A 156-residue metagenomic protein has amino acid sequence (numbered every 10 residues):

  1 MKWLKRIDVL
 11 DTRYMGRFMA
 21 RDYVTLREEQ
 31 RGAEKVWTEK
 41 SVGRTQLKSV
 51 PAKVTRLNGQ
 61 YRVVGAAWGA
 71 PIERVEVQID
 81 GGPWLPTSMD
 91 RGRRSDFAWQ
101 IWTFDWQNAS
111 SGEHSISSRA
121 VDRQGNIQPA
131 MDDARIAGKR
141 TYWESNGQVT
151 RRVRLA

Functional and structural regions predicted by a protein language model:
M1-A156: Extended, aromatic/histidine-rich regions of cofactor-dependent oxidoreductases associated with respiratory
